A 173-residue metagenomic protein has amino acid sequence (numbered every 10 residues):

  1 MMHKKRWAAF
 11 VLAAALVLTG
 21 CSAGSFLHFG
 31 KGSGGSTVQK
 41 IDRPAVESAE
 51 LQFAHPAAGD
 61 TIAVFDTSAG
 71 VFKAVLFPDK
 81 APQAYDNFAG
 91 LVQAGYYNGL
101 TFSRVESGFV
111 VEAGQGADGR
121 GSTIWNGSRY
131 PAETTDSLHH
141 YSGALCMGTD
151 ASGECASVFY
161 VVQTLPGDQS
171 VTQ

Functional and structural regions predicted by a protein language model:
M2, C21-Q173: Cyclophilin-like peptidyl-prolyl cis-trans isomerases
M2-V11: Bacterial N-terminal signal peptides that target proteins for export
L12, L16-G20: Hydrophobic core
